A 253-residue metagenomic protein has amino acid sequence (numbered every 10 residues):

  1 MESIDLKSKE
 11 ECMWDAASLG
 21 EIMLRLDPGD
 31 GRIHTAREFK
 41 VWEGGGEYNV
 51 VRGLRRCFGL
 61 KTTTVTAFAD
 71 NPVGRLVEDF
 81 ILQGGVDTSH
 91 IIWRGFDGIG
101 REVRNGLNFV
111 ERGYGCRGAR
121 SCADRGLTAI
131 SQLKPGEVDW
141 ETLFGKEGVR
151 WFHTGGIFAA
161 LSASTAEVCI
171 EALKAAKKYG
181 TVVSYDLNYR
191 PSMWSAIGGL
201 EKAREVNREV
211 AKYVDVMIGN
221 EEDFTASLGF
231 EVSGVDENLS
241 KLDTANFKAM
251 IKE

Functional and structural regions predicted by a protein language model:
M1-H34: Positively charged, low-complexity intrinsically disordered leader regions
T35-G44: Short pre-catalytic strand/loop immediately N-terminal to key active-site residues, enriched for Gly-Thr
W42, N49-K61, Q83: Alpha-helix C-terminal capping segments
K61-G156: Conserved N-terminal subdomain of the carbohydrate kinase-like
T62, T88, V183-Y185, I218: Hydrophobic beta-strand scaffold residues
F68, Y185-L187, E221: A cross-domain feature marking catalytic cores of carbohydrate-active enzymes and several ubiquitous metabolic/repair
K177-V182: A short helix->loop->beta-strand "cap" motif at the edges of active sites that frequently abuts
R190-E253: Conserved phosphate/ATP/ADP-binding segment of small-molecule kinases
